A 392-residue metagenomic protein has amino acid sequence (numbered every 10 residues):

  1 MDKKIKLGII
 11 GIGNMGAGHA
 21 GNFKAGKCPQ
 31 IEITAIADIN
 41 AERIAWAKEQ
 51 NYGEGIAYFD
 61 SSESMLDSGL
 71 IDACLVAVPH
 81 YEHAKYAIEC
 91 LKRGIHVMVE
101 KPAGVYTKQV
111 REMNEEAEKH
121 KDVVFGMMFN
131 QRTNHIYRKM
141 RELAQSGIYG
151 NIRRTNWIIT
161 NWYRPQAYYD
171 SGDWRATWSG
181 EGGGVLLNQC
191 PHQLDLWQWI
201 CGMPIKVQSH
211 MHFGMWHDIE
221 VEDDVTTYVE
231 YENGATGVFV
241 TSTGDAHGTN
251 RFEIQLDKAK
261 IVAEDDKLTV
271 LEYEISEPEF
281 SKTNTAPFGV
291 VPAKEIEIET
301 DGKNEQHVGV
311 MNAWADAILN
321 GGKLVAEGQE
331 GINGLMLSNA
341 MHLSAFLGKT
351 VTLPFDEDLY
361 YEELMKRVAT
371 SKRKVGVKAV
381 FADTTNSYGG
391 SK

Functional and structural regions predicted by a protein language model:
M1-G53: N-terminal Rossmann-like dinucleotide-binding module
G11, V123, Q131-I219, G348: Predominantly a Rossmann-like dinucleotide-binding segment in NAD(P)-dependent oxidoreductases
W46-E54, M113-H120: Short, conserved SAM-binding/catalytic segment of Class I S-adenosyl-L-methionine-dependent methyltransferases
G55-S62: Conserved SAM-binding strand-loop segment of SAM-dependent methyltransferases
S68-G69, A73, P79-R132, G147: Beta-strand-loop-alpha-helix segment that lines the small-molecule cofactor/substrate pocket of alpha/beta enzymes
P191, W216, V240-G248: Glycine-rich phosphate/pyrophosphate-binding beta-alpha loops
T227-N233, I254-L256: Active-site beta-strand termini and strand-to-loop segments that position acidic
E253, D257-Q329, V351, Y360-K392: C-terminal glycine/acidic-rich active-site capping loop/insertion
